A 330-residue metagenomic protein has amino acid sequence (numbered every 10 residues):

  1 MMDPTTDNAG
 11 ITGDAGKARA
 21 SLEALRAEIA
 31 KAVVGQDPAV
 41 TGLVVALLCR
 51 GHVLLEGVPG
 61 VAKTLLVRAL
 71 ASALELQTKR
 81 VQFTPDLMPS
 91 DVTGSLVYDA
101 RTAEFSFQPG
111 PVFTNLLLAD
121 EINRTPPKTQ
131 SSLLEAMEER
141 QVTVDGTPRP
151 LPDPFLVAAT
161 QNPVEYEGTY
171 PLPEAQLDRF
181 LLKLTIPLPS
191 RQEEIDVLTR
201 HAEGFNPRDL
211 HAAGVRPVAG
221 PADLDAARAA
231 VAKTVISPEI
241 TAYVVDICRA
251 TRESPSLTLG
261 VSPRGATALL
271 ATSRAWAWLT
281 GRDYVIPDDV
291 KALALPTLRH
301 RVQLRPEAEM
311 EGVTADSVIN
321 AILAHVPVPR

Functional and structural regions predicted by a protein language model:
M2-T12, G16, R68, T251-R330: C-terminal engagement/docking regions of AAA+ P-loop ATPases
G16-V61, R249: Pre-Walker A (pre-P-loop) alpha-helix and adjacent loop at the N terminus of AAA/AAA+ ATPase modules, a conserved
G42-V45, Y98-L118, T147: Conserved alpha-helical scaffold flanking the Walker A/P-loop in AAA+ ATPase domains
L47-T84: Walker A/P-loop
G57, D120-E121, S132: Walker B catalytic acidic pair
V58, V92, T160: P-loop (Walker A) phosphate-binding loop of NTP-binding proteins
D99-E104, T125, M137-T234, R274-W276: Canonical AAA+ ATPase core
R200-V285, M310: AAA+ P-loop NTPase domains with strong preference for DNA replication initiators and clamp-loader complexes
